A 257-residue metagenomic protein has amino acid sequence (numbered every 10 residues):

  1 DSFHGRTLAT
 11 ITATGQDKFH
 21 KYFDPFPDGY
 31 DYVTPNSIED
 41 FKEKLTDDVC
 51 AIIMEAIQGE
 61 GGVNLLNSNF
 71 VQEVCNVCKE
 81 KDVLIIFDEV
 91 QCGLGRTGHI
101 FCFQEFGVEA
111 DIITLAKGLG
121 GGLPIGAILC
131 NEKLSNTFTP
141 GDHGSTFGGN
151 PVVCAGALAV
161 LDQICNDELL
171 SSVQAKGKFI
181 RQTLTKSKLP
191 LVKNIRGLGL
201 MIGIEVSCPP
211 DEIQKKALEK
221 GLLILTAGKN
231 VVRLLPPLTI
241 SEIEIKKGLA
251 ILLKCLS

Functional and structural regions predicted by a protein language model:
D1-S257: Conserved N-terminal phosphate-binding loop of PLP-dependent enzymes in the Aspartate aminotransferase
